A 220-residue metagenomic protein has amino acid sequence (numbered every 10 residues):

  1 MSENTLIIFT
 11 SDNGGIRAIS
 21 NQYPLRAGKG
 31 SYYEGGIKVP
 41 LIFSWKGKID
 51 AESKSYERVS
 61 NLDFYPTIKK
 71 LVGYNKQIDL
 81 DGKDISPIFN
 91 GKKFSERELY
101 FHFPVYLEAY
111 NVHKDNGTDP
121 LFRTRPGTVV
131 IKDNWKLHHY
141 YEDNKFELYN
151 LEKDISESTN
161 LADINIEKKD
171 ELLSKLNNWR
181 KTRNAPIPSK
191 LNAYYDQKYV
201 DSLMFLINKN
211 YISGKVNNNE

Functional and structural regions predicted by a protein language model:
M1-I7, V39, F94-R97, D133-W135 (+1 more regions): Loop/turn elements at helix/coil->beta-strand transitions in domains of secreted/extracellular proteins
M1-N4, K70-D79, N178-S189: Surface-exposed helix-capping loop/turn segments at secondary-structure junctions
M1-Q22: Metal-dependent active-site segment of extracytoplasmic phospho-/sulfohydrolases and closely related
I7-F9, P40, F64, I68: Structural scaffold positions in well-ordered secondary structure
G15-S20, A27-Y32, I49-D50, E57 (+2 more regions): C-terminal cap/loop subdomain of S1 sulfatases and analogous C-terminal strand-loop tails that border
I42-A51: The feature captures the short pre-catalytic strand/loop hairpin that immediately precedes and shapes the active-site
F64, L151, T159-E220: Long, internal low-complexity/basic segments
D154: Intrinsically disordered, low-complexity polar regions and short flexible loop motifs
